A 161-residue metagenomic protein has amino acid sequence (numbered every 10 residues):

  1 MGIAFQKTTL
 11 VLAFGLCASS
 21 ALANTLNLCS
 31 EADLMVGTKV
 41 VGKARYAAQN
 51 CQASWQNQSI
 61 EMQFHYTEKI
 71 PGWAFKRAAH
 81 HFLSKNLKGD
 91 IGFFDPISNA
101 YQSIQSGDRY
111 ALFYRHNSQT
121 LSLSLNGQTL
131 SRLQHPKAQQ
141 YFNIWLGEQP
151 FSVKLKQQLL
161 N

Functional and structural regions predicted by a protein language model:
M1-L10: Bacterial N-terminal signal peptides that target proteins for export
A18-S20: N-terminal signal peptide c-region/cleavage motif recognized by signal peptidases
N24-N161: Terminal leader/tail segments of proteins
